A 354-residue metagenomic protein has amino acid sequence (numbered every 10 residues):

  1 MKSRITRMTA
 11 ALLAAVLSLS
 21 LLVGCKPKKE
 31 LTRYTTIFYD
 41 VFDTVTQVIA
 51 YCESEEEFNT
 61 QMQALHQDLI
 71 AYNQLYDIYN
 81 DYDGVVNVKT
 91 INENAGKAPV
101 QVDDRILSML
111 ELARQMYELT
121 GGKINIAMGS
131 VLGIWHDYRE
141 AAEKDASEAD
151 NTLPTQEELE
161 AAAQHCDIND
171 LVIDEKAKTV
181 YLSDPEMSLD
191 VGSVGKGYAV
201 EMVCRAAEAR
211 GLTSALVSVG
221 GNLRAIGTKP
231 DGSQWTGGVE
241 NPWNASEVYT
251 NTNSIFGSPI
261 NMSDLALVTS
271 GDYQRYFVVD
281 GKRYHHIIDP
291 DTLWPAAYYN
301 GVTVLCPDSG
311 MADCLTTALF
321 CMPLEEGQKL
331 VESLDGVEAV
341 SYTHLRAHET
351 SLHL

Functional and structural regions predicted by a protein language model:
K2-L12, V16-R346, S351: Mature catalytic core of soluble alpha/beta enzymes
L354: Cytosolic catalytic cores of cyclic-nucleotide second-messenger enzymes
